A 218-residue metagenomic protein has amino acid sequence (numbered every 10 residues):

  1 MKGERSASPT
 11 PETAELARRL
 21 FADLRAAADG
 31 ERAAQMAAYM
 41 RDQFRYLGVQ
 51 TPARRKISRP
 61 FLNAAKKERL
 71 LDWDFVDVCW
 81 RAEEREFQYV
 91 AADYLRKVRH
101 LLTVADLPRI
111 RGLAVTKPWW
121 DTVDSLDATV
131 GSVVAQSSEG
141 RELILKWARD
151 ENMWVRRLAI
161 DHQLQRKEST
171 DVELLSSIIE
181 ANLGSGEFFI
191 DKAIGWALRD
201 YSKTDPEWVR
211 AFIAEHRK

Functional and structural regions predicted by a protein language model:
M1-K218: Alpha-helical scaffold domains
